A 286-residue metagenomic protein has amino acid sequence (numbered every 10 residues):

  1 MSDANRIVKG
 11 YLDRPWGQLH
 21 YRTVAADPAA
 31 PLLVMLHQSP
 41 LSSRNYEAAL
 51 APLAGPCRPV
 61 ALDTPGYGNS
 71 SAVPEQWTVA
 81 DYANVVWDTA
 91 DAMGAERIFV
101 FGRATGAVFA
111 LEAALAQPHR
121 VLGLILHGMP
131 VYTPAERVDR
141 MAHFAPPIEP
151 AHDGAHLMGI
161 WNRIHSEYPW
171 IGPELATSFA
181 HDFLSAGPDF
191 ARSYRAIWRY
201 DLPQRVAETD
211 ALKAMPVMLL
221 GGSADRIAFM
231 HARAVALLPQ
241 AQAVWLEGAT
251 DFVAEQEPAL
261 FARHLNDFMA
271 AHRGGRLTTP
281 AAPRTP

Functional and structural regions predicted by a protein language model:
M1-Q18: N-terminal cap/lid segment of alpha/beta-hydrolase-fold proteins
P15-S71: Conserved HGGG/HGGXW glycine-rich cap/lid loop of the alpha/beta-hydrolase fold
N45-E47, S70-Q76, A135-V138, M230-H231: Conserved catalytic-core motifs of eukaryotic protein kinase domains, centered on the activation segment
A48-A51, V60-F101, T105, R263: Active-site loop/oxyanion-hole signature of alpha/beta-hydrolase fold enzymes
L111, L115-A116, V121-D153: Flexible "cap/lid" loop of the alpha/beta hydrolase fold
M158-I171, S178-L184, R192-R199, G221: Helix-loop "lid/cap" segments that line or gate small-molecule binding pockets
A186-A236, W245: Conserved serine/cysteine hydrolase catalytic core
A241-P286: Catalytic active-site module of serine/aspartate enzymes centered on a nucleophile-bearing elbow/loop
